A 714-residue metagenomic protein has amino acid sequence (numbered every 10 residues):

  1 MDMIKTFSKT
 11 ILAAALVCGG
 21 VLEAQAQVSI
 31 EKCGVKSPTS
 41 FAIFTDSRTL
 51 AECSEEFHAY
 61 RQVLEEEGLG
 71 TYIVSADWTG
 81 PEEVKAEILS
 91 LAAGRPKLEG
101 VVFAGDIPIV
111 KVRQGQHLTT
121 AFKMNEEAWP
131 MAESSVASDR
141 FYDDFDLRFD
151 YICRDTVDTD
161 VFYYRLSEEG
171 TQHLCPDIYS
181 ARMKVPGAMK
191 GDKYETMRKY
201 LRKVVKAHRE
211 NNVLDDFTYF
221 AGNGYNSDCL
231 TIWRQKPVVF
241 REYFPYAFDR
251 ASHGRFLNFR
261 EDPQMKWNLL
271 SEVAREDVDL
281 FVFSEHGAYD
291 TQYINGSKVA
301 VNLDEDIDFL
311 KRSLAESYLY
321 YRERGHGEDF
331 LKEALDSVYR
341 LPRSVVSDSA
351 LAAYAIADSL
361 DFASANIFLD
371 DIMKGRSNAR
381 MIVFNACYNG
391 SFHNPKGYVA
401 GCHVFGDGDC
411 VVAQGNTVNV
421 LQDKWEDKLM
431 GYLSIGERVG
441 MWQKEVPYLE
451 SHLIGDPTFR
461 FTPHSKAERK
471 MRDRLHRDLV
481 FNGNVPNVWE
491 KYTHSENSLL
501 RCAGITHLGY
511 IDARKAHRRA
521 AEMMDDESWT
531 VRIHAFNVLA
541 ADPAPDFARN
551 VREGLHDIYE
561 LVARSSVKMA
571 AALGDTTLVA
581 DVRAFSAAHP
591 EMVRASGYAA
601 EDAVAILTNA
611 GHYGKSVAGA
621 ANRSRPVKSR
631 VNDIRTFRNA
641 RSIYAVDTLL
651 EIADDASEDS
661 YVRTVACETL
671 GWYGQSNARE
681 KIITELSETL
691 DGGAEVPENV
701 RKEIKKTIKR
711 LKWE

Functional and structural regions predicted by a protein language model:
M1-Q27: Bacterial Sec-dependent N-terminal signal peptides
L16, E82-P263, E272-L280, Y289 (+1 more regions): Structured catalytic cores of large enzymes
S37-F41, E66-T71, R95-G100, N211-T218 (+5 more regions): Loop/turn elements at helix/coil->beta-strand transitions in domains of secreted/extracellular proteins
A132-K199, D308-W425: Catalytic cores of nucleophile-dependent amide-cleaving enzymes
E426-R514, R532: Caspase-like cysteine protease fold
D473-V480, L499-D512, E522, T530-A544 (+5 more regions): Structural detector for internal amphipathic alpha-helices that build alpha-solenoid repeat scaffolds
N482-Y492, A513-M524, A544-L555, D575-A587 (+3 more regions): Amphipathic alpha-helical scaffolding segments comprising HEAT/armadillo-like alpha-solenoid repeats
K491-L499, M524-T530, E553-L561, F585-A595 (+3 more regions): Short coil turns that connect the paired helices of HEAT/ARM alpha-solenoid repeats
